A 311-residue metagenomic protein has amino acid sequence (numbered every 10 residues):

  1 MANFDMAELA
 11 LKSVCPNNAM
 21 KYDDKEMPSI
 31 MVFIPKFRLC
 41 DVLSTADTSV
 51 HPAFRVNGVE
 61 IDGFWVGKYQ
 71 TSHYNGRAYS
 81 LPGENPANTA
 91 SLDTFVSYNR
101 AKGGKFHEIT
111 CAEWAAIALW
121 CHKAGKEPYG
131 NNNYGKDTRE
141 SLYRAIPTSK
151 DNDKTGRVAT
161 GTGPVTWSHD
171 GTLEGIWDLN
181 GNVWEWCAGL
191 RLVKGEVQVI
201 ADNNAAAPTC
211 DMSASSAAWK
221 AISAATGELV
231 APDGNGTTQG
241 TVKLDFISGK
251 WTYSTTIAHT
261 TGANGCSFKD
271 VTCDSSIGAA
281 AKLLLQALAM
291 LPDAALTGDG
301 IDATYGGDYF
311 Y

Functional and structural regions predicted by a protein language model:
M1-A53: N-terminal module-boundary/linker segments of secreted carbohydrate-active enzymes
M6, D24, P35, L39 (+12 more regions): Intrinsically disordered, low-complexity regions enriched in small/polar residues
V14-P16, L39-V59, F64-H73, A295 (+2 more regions): Extracytoplasmic/secretory soluble proteins
D41, H73, A116, R191-V199: A broad, structure-centric signal for solvent-exposed, well-ordered loop/edge residues that line or flank functional
S49-L179, V183, A207-A214, S223 (+6 more regions): Short aromatic-cysteine micro-motif
W184-Y311: Surface-exposed recognition segments
